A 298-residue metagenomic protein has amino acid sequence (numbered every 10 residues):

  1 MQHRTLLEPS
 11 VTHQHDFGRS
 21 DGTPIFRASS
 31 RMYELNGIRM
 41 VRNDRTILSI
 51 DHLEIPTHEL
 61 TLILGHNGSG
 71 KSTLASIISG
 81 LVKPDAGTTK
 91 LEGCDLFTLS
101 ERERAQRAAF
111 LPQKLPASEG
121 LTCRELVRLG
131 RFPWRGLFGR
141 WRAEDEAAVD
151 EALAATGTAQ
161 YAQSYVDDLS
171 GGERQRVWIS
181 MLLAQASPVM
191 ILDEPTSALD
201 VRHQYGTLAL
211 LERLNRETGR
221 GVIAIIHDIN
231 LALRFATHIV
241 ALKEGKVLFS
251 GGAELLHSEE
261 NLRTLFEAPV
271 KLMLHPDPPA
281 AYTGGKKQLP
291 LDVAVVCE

Functional and structural regions predicted by a protein language model:
L64-H66: The feature captures the beta-strand-to-loop junction immediately N-terminal to the Walker
S79: Helix-to-loop junction immediately C-terminal to a conserved catalytic motif
G87-D95: Conserved ABC transporter NBD signature motif
R128, A143-Y161: Conserved ABC ATPase "signature" region
R140, Y165-L169, E173: Conserved ABC ATPase signature
M190-E194: Catalytic Walker B motif of ABC-type/P-loop ATPase nucleotide-binding domains
L265-E298: ABC ATPase nucleotide-binding domains
